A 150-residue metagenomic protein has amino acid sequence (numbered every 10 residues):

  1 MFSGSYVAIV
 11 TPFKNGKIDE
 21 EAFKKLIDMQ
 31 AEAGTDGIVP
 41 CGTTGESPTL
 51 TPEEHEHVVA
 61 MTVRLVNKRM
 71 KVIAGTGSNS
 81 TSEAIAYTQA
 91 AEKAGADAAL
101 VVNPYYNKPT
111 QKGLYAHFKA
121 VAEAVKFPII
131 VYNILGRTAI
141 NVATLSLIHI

Functional and structural regions predicted by a protein language model:
S3-V7, T11-K14, I18-A139: Active-site beta->alpha loop and helix N-cap motifs at the rims of alpha/beta catalytic domains
N141-S146: Active-site glycine-rich loop that binds ribose-phosphate moieties when present
I148-I150: Conserved small/polar residues in nucleotide/adenosyl-binding loops
